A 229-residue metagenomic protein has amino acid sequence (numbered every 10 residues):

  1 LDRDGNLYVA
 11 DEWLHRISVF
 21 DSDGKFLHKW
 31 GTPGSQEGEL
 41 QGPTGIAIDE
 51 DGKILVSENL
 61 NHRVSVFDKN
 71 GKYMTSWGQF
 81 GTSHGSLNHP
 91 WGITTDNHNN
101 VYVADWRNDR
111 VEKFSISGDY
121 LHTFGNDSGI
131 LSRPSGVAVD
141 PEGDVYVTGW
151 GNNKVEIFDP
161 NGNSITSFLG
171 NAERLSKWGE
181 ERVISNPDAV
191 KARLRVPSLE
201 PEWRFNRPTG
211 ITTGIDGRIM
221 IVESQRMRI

Functional and structural regions predicted by a protein language model:
L1-I229: Eukaryotic scaffold repeat domains enriched in small/polar residues
